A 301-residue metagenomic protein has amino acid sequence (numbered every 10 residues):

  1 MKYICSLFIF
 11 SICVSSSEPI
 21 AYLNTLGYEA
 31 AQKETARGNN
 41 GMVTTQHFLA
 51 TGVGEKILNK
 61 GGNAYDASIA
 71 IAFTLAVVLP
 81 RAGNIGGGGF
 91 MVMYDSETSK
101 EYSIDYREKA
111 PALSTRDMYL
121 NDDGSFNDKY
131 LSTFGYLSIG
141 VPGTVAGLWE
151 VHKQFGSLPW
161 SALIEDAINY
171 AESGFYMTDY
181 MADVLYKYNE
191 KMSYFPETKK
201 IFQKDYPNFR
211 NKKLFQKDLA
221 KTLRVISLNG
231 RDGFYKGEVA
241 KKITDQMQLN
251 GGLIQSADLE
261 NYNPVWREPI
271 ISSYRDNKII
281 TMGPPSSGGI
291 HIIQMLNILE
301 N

Functional and structural regions predicted by a protein language model:
Y3-I12: Sec-dependent N-terminal signal peptides
E18-G52, K56, A64-N229, F234-K236 (+2 more regions): Noncatalytic scaffold domains of N-terminal-nucleophile
H291: Extracellular/periplasmic bilobed ligand-binding domains
Q294: Protein kinase glycine-rich loop
N297: Glycine-rich phosphate-binding segment of PLP-dependent enzymes
E300-N301: Short, intrinsically disordered, charge-balanced linker/junction segments flanking boundaries in proteins
